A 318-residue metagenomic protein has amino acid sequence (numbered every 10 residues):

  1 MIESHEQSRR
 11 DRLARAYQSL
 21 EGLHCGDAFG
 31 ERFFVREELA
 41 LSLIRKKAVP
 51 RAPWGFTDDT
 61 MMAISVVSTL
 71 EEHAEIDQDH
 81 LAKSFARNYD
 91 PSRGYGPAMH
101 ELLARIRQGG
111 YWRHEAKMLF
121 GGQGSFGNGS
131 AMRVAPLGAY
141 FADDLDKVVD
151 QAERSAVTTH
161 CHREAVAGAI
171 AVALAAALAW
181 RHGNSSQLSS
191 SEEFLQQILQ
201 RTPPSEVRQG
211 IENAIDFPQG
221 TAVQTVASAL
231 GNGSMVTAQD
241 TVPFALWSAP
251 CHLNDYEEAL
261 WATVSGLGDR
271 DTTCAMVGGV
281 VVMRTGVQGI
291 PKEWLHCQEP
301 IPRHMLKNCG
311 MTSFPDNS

Functional and structural regions predicted by a protein language model:
M1-S318: Structured, active/binding-site neighborhoods that engage oxygen-rich ligands
